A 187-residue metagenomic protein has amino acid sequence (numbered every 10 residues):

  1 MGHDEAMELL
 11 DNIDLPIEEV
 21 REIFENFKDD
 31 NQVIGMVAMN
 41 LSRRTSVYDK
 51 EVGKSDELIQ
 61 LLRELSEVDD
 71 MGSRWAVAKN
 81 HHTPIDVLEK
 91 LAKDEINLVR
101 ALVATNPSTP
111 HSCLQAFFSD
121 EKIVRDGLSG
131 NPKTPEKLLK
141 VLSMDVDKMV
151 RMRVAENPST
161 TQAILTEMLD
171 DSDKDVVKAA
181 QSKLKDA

Functional and structural regions predicted by a protein language model:
M1-A187: Alpha-helical scaffold segments
